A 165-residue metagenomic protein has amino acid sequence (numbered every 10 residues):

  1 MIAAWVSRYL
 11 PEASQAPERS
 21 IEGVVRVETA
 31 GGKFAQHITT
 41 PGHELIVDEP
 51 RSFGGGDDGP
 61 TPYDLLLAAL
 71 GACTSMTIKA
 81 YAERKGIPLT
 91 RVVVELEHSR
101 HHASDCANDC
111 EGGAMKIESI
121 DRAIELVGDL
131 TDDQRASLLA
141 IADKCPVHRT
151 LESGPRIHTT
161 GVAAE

Functional and structural regions predicted by a protein language model:
I2-A68, M76-E165: Extended beta-strand/beta-hairpin segments
